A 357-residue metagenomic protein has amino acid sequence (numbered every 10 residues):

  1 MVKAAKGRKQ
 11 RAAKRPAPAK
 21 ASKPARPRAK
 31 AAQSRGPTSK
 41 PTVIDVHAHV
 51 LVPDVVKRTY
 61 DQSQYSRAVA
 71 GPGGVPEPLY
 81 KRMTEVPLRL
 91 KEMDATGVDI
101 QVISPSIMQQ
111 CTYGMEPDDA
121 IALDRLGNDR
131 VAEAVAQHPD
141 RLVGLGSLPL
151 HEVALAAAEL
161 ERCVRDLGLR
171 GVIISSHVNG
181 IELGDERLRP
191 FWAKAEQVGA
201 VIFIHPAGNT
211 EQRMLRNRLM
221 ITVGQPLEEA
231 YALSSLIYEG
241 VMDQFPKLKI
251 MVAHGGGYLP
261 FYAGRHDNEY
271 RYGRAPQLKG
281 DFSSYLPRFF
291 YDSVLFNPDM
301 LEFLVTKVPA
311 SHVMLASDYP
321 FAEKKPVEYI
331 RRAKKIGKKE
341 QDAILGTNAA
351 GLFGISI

Functional and structural regions predicted by a protein language model:
V2-T42, V46, P53-I100, D129-Q137 (+6 more regions): Mid-to-C-terminal alpha-helical segments outside catalytic/metal-binding sites
R26, S34, K40, R162-M314: Catalytic pocket-lining loop regions of alpha/beta-barrel enzymes, especially the amidohydrolase/enolase/GH5 lineages
A70-K81, L88-M115, R141-P149, R170-I174: Divalent metal-dependent hydrolysis catalytic cores, especially in the metallo-beta-lactamase
G73-K81, I121-A122, V223-A230: A short acidic, glycine-rich active-site loop that binds or catalyzes chemistry on phosphate/adenosine moieties
S106, L150, P206-T210, Y319-F321: Short glycine-enriched loops at secondary-structure junctions
S106-A120, H151-A154, N217-T222: Surface-exposed, active-site-proximal loop segments in enzymatic domains
Q110-T112, A156, T210-R216, E323-K324: Short acidic/His/Gly/Ser-rich catalytic and metal-binding motifs that mark active-site loops of diverse hydrolases
L123-R141, R189-I204: Alpha-helix-loop-beta-strand connector modules within alpha/beta enzyme cores
